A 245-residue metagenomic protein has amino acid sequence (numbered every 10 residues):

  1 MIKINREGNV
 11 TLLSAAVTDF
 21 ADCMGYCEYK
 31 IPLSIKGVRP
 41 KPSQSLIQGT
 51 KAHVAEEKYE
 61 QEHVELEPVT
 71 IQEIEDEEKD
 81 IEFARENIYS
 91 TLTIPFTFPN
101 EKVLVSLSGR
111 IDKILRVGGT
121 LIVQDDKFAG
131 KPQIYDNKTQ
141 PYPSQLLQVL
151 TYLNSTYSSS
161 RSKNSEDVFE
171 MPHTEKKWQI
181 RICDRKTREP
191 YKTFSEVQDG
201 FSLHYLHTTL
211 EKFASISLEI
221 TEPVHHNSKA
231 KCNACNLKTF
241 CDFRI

Functional and structural regions predicted by a protein language model:
M1-N5, G200-K229: Short, charged low-complexity linear segments at domain edges
M1-V117: Metal-dependent nuclease catalytic cores that hydrolyze phosphodiester bonds in DNA/RNA, characterized by
K3-L12, K30-V38, T120-V123, K127-D136 (+1 more regions): Short amphipathic alpha-helical segments and their helix-coil junctions
A21-L33, A214-I245: Cysteine-cluster motifs in flexible loop/terminal segments that predominantly coordinate metals
V38, P42, K138-P143, H225: Short, charged/polar micro-motifs that form catalytic or ligand-binding hotspots
K58, G130, K186, K238-C241: Short loop/turn segments at secondary-structure transitions that flank enzyme active sites
E60, N154-R161, L218, F240: Hydrophobic/aromatic-lined pockets within catalytic cores
N87-A214: Mg2+/Mn2+-dependent nuclease catalytic core
